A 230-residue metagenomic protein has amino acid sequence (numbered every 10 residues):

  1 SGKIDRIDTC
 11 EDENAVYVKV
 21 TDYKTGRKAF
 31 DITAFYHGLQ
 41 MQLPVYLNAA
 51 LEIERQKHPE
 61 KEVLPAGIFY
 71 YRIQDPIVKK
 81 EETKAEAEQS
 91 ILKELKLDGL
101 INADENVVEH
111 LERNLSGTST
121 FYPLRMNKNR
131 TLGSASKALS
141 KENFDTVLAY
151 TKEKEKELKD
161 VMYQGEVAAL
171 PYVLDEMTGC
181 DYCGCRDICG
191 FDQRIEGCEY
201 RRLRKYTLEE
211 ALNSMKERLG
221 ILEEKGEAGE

Functional and structural regions predicted by a protein language model:
S1-E230: Structural signature of nuclease core domains in nucleic-acid processing machines
